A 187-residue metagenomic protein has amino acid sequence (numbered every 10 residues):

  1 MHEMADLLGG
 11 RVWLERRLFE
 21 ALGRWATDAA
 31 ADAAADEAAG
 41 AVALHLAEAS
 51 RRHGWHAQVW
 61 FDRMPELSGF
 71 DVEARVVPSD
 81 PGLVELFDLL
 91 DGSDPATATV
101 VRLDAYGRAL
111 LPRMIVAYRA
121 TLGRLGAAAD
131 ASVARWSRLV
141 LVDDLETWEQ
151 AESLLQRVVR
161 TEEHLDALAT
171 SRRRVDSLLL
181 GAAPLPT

Functional and structural regions predicted by a protein language model:
M1-G23: Short, extreme N-terminal leader segments that mark the start of a protein/domain
M1-G9, R75-L110: Acidic/His metal-coordination segments adjacent to aromatic residues that form catalytic metal sites in metalloenzymes
L8, L46, D104-G107, L111 (+3 more regions): Hydrophobic packing residues in well-ordered alpha-helices of helical domains and bundles
V12-F19, R108-R119, W148: Hydrophobic faces of stable alpha-helices that mediate helix-helix packing
R17-R51, V116-V133: Helix-loop segments that flank and shape redox-cofactor active sites
L44-F87: Conserved alpha-helical segments that form or flank metal/cofactor-binding pockets of metalloenzymes
E48-W55, A109, L139-E146: DHp/HisKA dimerization-phosphoacceptor four-helix bundle of two-component histidine kinases and homologous
M114-T187: Preference for long, well-ordered alpha-helical segments
